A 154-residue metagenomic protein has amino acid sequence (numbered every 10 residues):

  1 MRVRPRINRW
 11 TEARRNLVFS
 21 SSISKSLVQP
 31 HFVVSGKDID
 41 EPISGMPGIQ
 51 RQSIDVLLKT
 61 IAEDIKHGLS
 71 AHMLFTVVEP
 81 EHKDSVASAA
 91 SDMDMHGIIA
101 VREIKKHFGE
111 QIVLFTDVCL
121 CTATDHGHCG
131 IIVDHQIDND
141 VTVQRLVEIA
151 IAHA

Functional and structural regions predicted by a protein language model:
M1-F19: N-terminal amphipathic/basic leader segments beginning at the initiator methionine
S21-I49, F115-I137: N-terminal small/glycine-rich loop or linker at the start of catalytic domains across soluble metabolic enzymes
S26-P30, A71-M73, Q111-F115, A152: Structural preference for beta-strand elements that scaffold enzyme active sites
D40-Q52, L69-H96, A123: Glycine-rich, proline-tolerant flexible connector loops at the mouths of alpha/beta enzymes
A62-K66, A154: Non-catalytic positions within long, well-ordered alpha-helices that form the structural scaffold/packing of enzyme
D84-V118: Alpha-helix-loop-beta-strand connector modules within alpha/beta enzyme cores
G97-K105, H135-V147: Acidic, His- and aromatic-enriched active-site or binding-groove loops in soluble protein domains that engage sugars
